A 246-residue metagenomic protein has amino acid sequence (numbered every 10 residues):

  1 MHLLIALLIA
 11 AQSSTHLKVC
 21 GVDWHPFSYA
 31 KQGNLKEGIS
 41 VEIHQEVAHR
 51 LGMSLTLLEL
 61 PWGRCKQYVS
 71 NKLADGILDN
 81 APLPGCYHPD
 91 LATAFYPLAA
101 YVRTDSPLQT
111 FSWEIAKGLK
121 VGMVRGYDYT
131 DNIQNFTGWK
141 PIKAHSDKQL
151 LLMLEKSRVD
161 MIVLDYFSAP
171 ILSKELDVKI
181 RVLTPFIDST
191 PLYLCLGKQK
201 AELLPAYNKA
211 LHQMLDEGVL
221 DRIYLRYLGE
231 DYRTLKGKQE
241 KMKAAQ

Functional and structural regions predicted by a protein language model:
H2-S14: Hydrophobic h-region of N-terminal signal peptides that target proteins for export in Gram-negative bacteria
S14-C86, M123, K143-A144, Y207 (+1 more regions): Extracytoplasmic small-molecule ligand-binding "clamshell" domains of the periplasmic binding protein/Venus flytrap
G21-D23, F95-L98, K174-H212, D231-A245: Periplasmic-binding protein-like
I39, I43, D165, K200-Q213 (+2 more regions): Short amphipathic alpha-helical coupling segments at ligand-binding clamshell hinges and other catalytic/signaling
Q45, H49-R50, L58-E59, G63-A74 (+3 more regions): Short helices/loops that flank or line small-molecule/ion binding pockets
Q67, D79-H88, D160-D188: A ligand-binding cleft/hinge motif common to bilobed small-molecule-binding domains
R103-K120: Flexible hinge/capping segments at coil-to-helix
D128-H145, M214-Q246: Ligand-binding clefts/hinges and TM-proximal coupling segments of bilobed small-molecule sensing domains
